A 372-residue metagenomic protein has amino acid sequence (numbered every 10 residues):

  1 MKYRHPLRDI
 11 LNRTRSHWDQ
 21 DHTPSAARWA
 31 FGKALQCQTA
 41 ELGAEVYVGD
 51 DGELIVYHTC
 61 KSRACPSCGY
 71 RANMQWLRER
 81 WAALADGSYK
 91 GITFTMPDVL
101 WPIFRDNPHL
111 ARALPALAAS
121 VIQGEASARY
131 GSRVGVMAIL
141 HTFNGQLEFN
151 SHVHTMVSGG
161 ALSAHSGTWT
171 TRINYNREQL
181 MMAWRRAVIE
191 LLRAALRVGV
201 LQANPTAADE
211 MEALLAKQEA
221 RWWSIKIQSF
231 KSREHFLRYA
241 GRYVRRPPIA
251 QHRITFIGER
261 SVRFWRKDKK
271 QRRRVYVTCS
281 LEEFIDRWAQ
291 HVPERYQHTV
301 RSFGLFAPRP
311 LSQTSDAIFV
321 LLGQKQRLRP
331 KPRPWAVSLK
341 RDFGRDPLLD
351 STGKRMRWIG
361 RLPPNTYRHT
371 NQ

Functional and structural regions predicted by a protein language model:
M1-Q372: Beta->alpha loop/short-helix hinge microenvironment recognizer with preference for catalytic Tyr/His contexts
